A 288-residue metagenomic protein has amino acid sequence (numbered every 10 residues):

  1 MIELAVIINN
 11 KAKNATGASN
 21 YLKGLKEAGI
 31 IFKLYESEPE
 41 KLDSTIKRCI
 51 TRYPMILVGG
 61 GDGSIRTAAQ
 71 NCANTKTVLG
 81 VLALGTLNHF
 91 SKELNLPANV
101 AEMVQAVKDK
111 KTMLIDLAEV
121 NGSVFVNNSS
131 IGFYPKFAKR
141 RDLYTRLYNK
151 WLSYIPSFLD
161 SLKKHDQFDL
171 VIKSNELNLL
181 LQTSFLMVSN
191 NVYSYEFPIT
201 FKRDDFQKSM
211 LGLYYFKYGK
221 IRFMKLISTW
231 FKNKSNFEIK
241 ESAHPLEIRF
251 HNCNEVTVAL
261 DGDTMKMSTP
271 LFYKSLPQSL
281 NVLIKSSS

Functional and structural regions predicted by a protein language model:
M1-M55, G59, R66, N178: ATP/NTP phosphate-donor binding region
A5-T16, Y35, V78, L82-M187: Catalytic core of DAGKc-family lipid kinases
K23, Q70-N74, K92, K139: Short, well-ordered alpha-helices that flank and scaffold nucleotide-derived cofactor binding pockets
S64-T75, P135: Short Gly/Thr/Asp-enriched flexible loops that form oxyanion-binding sites at enzyme active sites
D116-A118, F168-S174, L211, I248 (+2 more regions): Short polybasic amphipathic segments
S130, M187-I199, T264: Glycine-rich phosphate/pyrophosphate-binding beta-alpha loops
T145-L152, S194-I221: Gly/Ser/Thr-rich active-site loops/lids in small-molecule metabolic enzymes that frequently grip phosphoryl groups
L180, D205, Y215-S288: ATP/nucleoside-binding phosphotransfer catalytic cores, i.e., glycine-rich phosphate-binding loops
